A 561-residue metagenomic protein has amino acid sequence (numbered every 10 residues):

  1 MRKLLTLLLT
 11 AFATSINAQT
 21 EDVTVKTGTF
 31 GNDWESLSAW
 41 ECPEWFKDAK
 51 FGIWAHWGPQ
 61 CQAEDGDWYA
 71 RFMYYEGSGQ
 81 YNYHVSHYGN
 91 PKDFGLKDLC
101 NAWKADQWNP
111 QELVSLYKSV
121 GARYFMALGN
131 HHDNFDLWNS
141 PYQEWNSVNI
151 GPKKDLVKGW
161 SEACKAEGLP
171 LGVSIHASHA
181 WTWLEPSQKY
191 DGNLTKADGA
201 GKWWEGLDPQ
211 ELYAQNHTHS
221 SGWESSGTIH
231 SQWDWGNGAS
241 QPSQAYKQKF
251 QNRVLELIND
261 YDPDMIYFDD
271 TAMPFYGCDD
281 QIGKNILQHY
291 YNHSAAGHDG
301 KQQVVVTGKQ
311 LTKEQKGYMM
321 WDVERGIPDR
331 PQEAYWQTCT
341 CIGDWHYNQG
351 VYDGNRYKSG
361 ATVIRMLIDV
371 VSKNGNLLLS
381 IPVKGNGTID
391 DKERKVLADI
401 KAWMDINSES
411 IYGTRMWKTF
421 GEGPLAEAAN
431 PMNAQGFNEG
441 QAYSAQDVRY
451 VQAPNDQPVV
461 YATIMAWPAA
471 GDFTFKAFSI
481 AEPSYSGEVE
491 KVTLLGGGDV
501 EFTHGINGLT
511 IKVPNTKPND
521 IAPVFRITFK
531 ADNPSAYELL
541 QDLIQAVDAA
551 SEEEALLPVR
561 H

Functional and structural regions predicted by a protein language model:
M1-E21, H561: Bacterial Sec-dependent N-terminal signal peptides
Q19-H561: Mature catalytic domains of secreted/periplasmic carbohydrate-active enzymes
